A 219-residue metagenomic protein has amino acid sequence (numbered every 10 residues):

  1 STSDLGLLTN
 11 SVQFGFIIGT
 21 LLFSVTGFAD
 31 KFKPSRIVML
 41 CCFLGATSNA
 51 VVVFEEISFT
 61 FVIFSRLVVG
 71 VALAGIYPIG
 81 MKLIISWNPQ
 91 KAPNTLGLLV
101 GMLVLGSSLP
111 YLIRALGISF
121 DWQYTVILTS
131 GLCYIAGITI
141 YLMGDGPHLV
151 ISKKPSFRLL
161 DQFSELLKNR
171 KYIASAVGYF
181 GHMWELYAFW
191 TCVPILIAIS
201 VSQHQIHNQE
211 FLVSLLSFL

Functional and structural regions predicted by a protein language model:
V12-L21, S107-S108: Residue-level signature of mid-helix packing/kink "hotspots" within the transmembrane helices of 12-pass Major
I18-S58: Conserved MFS/SLC helix-loop-helix module at the cytosolic interface between two early adjacent transmembrane helices
T26-F28, I113-F120, I197-A198: Interfacial helix-cap and linker-helix signal at transmembrane-aqueous boundaries of multi-pass secondary transporters
S58-R66, A174-S175: Short hydrophobic/alpha-helical segments at membrane-entry points of transmembrane helices in Major Facilitator
S65-G101: Cytoplasmic helix-loop-helix junction between adjacent transmembrane helices in 12-TM secondary transporters
L98-G144: Helix-loop-helix hairpin linking two adjacent transmembrane segments in secondary transporters
G146-V177: Juxtamembrane intracellular "pre-TM" segments in multi-pass secondary transporters
Y172-L219: Extracytoplasmic gate region of multi-pass secondary transporters
